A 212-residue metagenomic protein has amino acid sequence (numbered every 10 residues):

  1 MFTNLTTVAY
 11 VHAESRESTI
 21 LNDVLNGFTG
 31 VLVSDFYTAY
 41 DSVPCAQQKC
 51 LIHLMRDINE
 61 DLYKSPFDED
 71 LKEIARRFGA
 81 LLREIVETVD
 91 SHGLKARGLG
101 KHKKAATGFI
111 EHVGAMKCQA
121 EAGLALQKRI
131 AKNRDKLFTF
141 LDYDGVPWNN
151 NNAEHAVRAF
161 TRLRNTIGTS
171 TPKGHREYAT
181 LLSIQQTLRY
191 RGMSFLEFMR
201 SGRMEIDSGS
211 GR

Functional and structural regions predicted by a protein language model:
M1-R212: Catalytic center-proximal scaffold of phosphoryl-transfer enzymes
